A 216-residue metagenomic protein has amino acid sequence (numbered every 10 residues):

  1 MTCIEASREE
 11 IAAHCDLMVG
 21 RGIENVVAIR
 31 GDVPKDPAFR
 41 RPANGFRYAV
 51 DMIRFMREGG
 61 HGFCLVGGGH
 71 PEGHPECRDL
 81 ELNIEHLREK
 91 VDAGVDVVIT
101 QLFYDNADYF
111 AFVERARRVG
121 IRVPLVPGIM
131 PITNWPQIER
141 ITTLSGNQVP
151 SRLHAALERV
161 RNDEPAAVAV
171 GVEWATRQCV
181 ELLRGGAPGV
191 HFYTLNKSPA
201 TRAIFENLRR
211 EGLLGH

Functional and structural regions predicted by a protein language model:
M1, A6-P34: A generic, well-ordered mixed alpha/beta core segment in the N-terminal half of proteins
T2-C3, V26-I29, D96-D105, H191-T194: Catalytic beta/alpha-barrel core
S7-H14, V33-M56, C77-L80, L102-R118 (+1 more regions): Active-site-adjacent beta->alpha loops and helix N-cap segments on the catalytic face of soluble alpha/beta enzymes
R8-D16, R78-E89, G171-E181: Short, acidic/polar
M18, K90, G94, P127 (+1 more regions): Conserved, mostly hydrophobic/aromatic
G22-E24, H61-L65, V95-D96, I121-P124 (+1 more regions): Short, well-ordered coil/turn segments that N-cap beta-strands
A43-P71, E76, L82, R118-V172 (+2 more regions): Active-site pocket-lining/capping segments in soluble small-molecule metabolic enzymes
